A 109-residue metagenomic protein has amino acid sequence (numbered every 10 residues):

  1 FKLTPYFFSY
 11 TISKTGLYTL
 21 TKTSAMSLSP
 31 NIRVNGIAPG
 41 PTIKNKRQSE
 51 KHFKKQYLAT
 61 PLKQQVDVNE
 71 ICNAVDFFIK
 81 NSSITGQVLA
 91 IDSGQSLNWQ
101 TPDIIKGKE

Functional and structural regions predicted by a protein language model:
F1-G16, T21-S29, P41, Q95: Catalytic loop of short-chain dehydrogenase/reductase
P5, S13, N35, K63-Q64: Short alpha-helix in the Rossmann-fold core of NAD(P)-dependent oxidoreductases
S29-R33, I84-Q87: Short, small/polar-rich loop/turn modules that mediate ligand/substrate recognition or access, typified
G36, Q65, V88-A90: Conserved beta-strand scaffold positions in the cores of enzyme catalytic domains, especially in NTP/NDP-utilizing
G36-T60, Q100-E109: A glycine/serine/threonine-rich, flexible loop-to-helix segment that serves as the NAD(P) cofactor-binding "lid"
T60-I71: A conserved structural motif in NAD(P)-dependent oxidoreductases
N69-I91, S96, P102: C-terminal substrate-recognition "lid" of short-chain dehydrogenase/reductases
